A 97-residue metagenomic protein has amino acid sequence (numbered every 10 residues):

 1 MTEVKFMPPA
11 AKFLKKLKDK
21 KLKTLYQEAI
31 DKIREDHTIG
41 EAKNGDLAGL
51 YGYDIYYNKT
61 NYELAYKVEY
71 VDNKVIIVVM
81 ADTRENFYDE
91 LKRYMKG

Functional and structural regions predicted by a protein language model:
M1-A29: Arg/Lys-rich, positively charged N-terminal/basic patches that mediate binding to nucleic acids
K16, K32-I33, A81: Conserved catalytic core of Hanks-type protein kinase domains
I30-D31, M95: Short amphipathic C-terminal alpha-helix that caps PH/PH-like domains
D31-N58: A short, surface-exposed loop/turn module that caps and links secondary-structure elements
Y57-E63, K67-G97: Enriched for short, Lys/Arg-rich terminal
